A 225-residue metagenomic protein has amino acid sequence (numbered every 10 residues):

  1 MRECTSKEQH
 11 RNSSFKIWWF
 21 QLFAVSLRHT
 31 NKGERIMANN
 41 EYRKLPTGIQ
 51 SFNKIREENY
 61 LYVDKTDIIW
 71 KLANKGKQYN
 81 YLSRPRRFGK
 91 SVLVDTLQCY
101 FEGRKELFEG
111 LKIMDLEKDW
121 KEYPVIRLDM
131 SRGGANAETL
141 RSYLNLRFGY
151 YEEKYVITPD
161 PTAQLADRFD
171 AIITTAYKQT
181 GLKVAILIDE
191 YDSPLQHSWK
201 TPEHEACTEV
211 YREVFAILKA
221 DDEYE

Functional and structural regions predicted by a protein language model:
E8-Q9, S13, W18, V25 (+1 more regions): Phosphate-binding site recognition
